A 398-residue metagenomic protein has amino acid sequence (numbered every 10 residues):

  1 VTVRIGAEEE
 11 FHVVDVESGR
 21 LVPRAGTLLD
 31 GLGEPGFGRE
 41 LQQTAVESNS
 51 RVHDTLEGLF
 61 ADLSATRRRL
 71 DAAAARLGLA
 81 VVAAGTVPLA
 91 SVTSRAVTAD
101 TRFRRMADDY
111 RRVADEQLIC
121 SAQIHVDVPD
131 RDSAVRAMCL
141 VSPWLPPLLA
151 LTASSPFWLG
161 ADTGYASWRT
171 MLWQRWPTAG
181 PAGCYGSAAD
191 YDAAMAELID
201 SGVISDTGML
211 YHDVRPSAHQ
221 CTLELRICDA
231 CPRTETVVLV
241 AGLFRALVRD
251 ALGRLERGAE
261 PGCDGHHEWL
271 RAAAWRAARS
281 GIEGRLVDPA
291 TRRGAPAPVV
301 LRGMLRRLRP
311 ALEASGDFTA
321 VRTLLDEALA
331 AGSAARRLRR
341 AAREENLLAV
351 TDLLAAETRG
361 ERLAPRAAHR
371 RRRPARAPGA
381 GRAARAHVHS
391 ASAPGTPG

Functional and structural regions predicted by a protein language model:
V1-L77, M106, W173-H389, P394-G398: C-terminal accessory/tail domains of diverse enzymes
V16, L79, A84-L89, A122 (+3 more regions): An acidic- and aromatic-residue-enriched active-site/binding cleft used to recognize and process polar
P35, A72, S94-T98, A161-L172 (+1 more regions): Short amphipathic alpha-helical patches
D54-C120: Well-ordered mid-protein domain cores that form the structural environment of catalytic cofactors
A84, P88, T101, M106-A122 (+2 more regions): Metal-dependent DNA replication initiation modules
